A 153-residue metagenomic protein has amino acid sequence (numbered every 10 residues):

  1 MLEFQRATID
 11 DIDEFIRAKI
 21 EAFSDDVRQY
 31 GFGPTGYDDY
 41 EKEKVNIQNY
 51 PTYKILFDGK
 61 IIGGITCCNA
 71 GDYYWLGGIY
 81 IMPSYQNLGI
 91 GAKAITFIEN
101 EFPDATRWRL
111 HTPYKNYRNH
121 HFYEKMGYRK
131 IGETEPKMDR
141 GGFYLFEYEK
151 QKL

Functional and structural regions predicted by a protein language model:
E3-R17: A short beta-loop-alpha structural element at the N-terminal edge of CoA-dependent acyl/N-acetyltransferase catalytic
I16-E43: Conserved GNAT-fold acetyl-CoA-binding loop/helix
K42-K54: A short helix-loop-beta-strand connector motif used in the catalytic cores of GNAT acetyltransferases and, in some
K54, K60-C68, W75-Y80: Conserved beta-strand in the GNAT
I79-Q86, T112-Y114: A short, internal acetyl-CoA/4′-phosphopantetheine-binding micro-motif in the GNAT/acyltransferase core
I81, N87-N100, H121, K125: Conserved acetyl-CoA-binding loop-helix of GNAT-fold acetyltransferases
A92-K93, K115-E133, R140: Conserved active-site alpha-helix within GNAT-family acetyltransferase domains
E101-T112: Conserved GNAT acetyl-CoA-binding A-motif
